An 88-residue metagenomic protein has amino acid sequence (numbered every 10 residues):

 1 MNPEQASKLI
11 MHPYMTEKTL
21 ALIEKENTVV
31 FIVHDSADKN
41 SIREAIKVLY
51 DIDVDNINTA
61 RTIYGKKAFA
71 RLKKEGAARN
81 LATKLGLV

Functional and structural regions predicted by a protein language model:
M1-V88: Contiguous, often N-terminal, cationic amphipathic patches that form binding interfaces
